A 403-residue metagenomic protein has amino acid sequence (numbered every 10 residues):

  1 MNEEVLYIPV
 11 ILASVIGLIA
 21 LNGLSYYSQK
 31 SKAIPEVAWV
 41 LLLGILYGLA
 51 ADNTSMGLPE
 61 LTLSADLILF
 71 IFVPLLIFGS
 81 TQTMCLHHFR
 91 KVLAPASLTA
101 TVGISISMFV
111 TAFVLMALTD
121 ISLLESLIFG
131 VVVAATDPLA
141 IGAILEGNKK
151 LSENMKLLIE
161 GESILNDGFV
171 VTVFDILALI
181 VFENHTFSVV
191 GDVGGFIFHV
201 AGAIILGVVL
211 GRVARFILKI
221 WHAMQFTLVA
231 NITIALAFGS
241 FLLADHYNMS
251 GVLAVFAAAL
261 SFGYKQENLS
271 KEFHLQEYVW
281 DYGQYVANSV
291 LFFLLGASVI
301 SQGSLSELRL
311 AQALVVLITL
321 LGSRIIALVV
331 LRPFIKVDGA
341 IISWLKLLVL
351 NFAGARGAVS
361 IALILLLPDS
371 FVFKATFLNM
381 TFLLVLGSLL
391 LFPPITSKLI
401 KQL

Functional and structural regions predicted by a protein language model:
M1-L403: Transmembrane helical cores of multi-pass secondary ion antiporters/exchangers
